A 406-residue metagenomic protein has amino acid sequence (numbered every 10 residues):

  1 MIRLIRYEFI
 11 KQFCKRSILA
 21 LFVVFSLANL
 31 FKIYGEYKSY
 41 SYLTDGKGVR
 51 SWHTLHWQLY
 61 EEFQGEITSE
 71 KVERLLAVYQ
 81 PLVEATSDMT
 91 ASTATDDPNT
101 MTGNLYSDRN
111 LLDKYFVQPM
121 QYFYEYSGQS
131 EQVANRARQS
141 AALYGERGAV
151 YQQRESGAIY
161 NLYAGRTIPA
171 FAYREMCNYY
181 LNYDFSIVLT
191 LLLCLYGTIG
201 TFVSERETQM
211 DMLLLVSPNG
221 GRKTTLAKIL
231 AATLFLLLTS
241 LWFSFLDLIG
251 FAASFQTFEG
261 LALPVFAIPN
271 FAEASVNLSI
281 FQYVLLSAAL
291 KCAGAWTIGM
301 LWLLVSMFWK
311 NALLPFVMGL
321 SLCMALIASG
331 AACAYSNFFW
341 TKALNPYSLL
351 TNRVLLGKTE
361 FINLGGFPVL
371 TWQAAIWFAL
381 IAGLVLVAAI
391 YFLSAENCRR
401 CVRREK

Functional and structural regions predicted by a protein language model:
M1-L19: Aromatic- and glycine-rich beta-strand/loop motifs that create alpha-glucan
C14, I18-L21, G294-W302, L355-K406: Alpha-helical transmembrane segments of multi-pass membrane transporters/translocases
F22-F25, K228, G319: Residue-level recognition of transmembrane alpha-helices in multi-pass small-molecule transporters/permeases
L27-A77, G128-E205, L226-F308, A328-G330 (+1 more regions): Secretory targeting signals
G35, W309-N345: Transmembrane helix segments
S39-Q118, Y124: N-terminal, intrinsically disordered, polar/charged segments of Gram-positive cell-envelope systems that serve as
L215-G221: Short helix-to-coil transition segments within interhelical loops that connect adjacent transmembrane helices
